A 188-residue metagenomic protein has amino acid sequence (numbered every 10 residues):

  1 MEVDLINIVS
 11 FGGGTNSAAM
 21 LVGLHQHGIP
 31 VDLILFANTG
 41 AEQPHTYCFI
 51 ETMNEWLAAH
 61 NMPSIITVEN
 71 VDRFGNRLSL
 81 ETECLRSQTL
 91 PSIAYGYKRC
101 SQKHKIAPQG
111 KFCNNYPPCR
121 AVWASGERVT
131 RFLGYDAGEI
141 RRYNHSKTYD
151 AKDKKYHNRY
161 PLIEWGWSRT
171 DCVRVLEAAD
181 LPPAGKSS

Functional and structural regions predicted by a protein language model:
M1-S188: Nucleotide-activated chemistry modules centered on ATP-dependent adenylation/adenylyltransferase
